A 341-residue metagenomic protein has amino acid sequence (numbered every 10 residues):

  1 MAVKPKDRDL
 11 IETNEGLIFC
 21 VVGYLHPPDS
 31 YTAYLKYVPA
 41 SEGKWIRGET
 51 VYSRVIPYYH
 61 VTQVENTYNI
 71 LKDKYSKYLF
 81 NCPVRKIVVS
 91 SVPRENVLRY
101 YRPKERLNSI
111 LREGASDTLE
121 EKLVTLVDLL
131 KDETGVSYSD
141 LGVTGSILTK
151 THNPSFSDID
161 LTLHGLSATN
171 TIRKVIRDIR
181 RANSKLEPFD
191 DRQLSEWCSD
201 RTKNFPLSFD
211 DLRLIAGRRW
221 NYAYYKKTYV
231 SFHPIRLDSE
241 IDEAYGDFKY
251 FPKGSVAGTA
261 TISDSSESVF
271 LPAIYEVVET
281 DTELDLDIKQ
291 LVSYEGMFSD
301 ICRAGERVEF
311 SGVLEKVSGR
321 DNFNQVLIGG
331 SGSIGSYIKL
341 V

Functional and structural regions predicted by a protein language model:
M1-V143, I147-F156, H164-V341: Catalytic core of pol beta-like nucleotidyltransferases
